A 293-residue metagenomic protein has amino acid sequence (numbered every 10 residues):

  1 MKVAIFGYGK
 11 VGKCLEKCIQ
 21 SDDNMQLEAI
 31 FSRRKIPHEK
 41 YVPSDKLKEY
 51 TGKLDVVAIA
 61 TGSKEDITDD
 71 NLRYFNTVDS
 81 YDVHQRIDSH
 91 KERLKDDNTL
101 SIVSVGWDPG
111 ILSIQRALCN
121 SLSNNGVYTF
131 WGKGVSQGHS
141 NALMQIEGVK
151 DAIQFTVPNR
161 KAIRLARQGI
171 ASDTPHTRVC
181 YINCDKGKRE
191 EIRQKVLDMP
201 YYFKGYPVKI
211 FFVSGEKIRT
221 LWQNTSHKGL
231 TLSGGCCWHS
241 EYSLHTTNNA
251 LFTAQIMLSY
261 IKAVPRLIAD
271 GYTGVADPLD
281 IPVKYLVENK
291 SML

Functional and structural regions predicted by a protein language model:
V3-G7: Conserved N-terminal Rossmann-fold NAD(P)-binding element of oxidoreductases
G9-V11, V83-Q85, S104-S113, K133-Q137 (+1 more regions): Gly/Ser/Thr-rich loops at beta-strand to alpha-helix junctions that form or flank small-molecule/cofactor-binding
K10-C14, Q20-K48, G134-I261: C-terminal substrate-binding/catalytic lobe of Rossmann-fold NAD(P)-dependent oxidoreductases
L47-D82: Rossmann-fold NAD(P) dinucleotide-binding segment
T77-D79, S101-V105, F130, I153-Q154: General beta-strand structural signal in soluble alpha/beta enzymes
S80-S101: Rossmann-fold NAD(P)-binding glycine/threonine-rich loop
D108-V127, H139-N141, I146: Rossmann-like NAD(P)H-binding beta-loop-alpha module
C237-L293: NAD(P)-dependent Rossmann-like dehydrogenase/reductase catalytic/cofactor-binding core
